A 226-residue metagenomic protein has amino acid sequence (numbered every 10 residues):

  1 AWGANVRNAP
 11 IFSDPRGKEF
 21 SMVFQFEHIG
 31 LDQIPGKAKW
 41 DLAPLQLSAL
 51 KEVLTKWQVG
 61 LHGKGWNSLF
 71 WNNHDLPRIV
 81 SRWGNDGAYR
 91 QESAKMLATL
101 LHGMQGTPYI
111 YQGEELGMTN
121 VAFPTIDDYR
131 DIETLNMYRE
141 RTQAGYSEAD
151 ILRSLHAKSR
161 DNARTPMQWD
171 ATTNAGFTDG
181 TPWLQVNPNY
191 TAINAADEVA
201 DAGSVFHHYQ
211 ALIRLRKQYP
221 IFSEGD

Functional and structural regions predicted by a protein language model:
A1-D226: Active-site and adjacent substrate-binding regions of carbohydrate-active enzymes
